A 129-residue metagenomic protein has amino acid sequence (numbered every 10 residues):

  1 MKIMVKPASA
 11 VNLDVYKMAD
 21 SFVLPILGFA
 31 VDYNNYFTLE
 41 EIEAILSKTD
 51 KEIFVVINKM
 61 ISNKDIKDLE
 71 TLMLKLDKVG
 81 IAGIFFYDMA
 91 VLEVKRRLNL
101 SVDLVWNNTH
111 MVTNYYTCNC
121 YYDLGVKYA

Functional and structural regions predicted by a protein language model:
M1-A129: Non-catalytic helical/linker scaffolds that mediate oligomerization, partner binding, and domain coupling around large
